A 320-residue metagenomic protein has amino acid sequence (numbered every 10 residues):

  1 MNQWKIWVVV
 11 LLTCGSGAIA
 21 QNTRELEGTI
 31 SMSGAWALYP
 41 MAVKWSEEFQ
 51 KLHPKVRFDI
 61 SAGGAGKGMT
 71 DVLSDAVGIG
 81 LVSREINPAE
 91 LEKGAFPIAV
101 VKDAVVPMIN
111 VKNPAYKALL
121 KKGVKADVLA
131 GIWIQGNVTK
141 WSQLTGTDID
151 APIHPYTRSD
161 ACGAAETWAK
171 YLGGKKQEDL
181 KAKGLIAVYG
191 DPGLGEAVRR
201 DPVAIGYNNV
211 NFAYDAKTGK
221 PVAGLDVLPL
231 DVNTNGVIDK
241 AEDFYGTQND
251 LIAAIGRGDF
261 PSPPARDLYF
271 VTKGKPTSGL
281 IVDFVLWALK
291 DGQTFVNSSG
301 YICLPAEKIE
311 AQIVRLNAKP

Functional and structural regions predicted by a protein language model:
M1-V8: Bacterial N-terminal signal peptides that target proteins for export
I6, C14-G15, K319: Low-complexity, intrinsically disordered/propeptide-like segments
L11-I19: Hydrophobic h-region of N-terminal signal peptides that target proteins for export in Gram-negative bacteria
A20-P320: Flexible loop/hinge segments at secondary-structure junctions
